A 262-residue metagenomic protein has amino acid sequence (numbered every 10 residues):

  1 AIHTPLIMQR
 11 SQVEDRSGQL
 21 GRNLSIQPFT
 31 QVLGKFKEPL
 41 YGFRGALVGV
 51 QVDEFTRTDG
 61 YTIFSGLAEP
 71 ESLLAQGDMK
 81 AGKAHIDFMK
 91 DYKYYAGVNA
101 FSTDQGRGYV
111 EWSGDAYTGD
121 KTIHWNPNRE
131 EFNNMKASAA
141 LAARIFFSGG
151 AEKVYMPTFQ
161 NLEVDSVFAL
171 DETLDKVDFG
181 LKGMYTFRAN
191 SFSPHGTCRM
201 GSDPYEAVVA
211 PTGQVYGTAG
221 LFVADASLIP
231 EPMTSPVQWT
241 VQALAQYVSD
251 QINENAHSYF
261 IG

Functional and structural regions predicted by a protein language model:
A1-V13: Flavin (primarily FAD) binding-site architecture
H3-P5, S17, R107, S249: Internal amphipathic alpha-helical segments of the cytochrome P450 catalytic fold
S11-R16, W239-V241: Glycine-rich, phosphate-binding/catalytic loops in enzymes
Q12, S138-G149, L244-F260: Internal hydrophobic alpha-helix adjacent to the cofactor/substrate pocket in enzyme cavities
D15, Q19-Q31, L162-V164, Q251-G262: Active-site-proximal substrate-binding core of FAD-dependent oxidoreductases
D15-F146, K153, G183, S191-G196 (+3 more regions): FAD cofactor-binding and catalytic pocket of flavoenzymes
N134-S138, V237, V241-L244: Hydrophobic (often cysteine-bearing) scaffold residues that line and stabilize catalytic clefts of nucleotide/cofactor
A151-P232, Q238, Q242: A glycine-rich dinucleotide-binding beta-alpha-beta segment and adjacent secondary-structure elements that constitute
